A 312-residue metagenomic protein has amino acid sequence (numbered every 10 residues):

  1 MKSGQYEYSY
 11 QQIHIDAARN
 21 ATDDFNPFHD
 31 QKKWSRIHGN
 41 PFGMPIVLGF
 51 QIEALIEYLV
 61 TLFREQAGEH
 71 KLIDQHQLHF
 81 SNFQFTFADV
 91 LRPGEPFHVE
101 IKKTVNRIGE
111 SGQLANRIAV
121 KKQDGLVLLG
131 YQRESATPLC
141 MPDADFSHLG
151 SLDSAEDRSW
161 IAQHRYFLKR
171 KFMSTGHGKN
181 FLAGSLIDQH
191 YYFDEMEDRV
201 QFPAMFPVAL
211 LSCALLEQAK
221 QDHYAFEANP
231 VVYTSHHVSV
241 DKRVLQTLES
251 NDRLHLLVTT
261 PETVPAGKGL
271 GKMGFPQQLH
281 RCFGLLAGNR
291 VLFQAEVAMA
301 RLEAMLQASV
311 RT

Functional and structural regions predicted by a protein language model:
M1-G4, T86-A162, K242-T312: HotDog/MaoC-like acyl-thioester-processing domains
M1-L78, C140-S239, M305, S309-T312: Hot-dog-fold acyl-thioester-processing enzymes
I56-T61, I73-V99: Long, hydrophobic/aromatic-enriched structural stretches that serve as scaffold segments
